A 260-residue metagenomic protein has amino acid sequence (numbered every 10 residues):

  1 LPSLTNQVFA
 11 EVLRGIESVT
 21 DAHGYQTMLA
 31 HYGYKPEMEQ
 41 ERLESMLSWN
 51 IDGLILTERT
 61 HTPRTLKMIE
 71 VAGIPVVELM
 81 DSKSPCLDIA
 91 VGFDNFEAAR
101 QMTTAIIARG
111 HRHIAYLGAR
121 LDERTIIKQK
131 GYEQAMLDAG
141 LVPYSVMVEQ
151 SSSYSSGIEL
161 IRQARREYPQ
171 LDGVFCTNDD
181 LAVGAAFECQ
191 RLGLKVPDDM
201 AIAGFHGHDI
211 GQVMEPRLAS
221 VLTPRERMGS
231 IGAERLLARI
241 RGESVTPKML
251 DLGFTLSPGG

Functional and structural regions predicted by a protein language model:
L1-R14, A22-Y25, G33, S45-S48: N-terminal helix-turn-helix/winged-helix DNA-binding helices and compositionally similar short basic alpha-helical
S3-N6, G33-Y34, T60, A119-E123: Short histidine/acidic/glycine/proline-rich micro-motifs that form metal- and phosphate-coordinating active-site loops
G15-Q26, E41, L47, P63 (+2 more regions): Bacterial carbohydrate/catabolite-sensing allosteric modules
A30: Acidic/histidine-rich helix-loop elements that form or flank divalent-metal/phosphate-binding sites at the catalytic
G33-P36, T57-T62, D180: Short beta->alpha connector loops
L54: Intrinsically disordered, low-complexity polar regions and short flexible loop motifs
